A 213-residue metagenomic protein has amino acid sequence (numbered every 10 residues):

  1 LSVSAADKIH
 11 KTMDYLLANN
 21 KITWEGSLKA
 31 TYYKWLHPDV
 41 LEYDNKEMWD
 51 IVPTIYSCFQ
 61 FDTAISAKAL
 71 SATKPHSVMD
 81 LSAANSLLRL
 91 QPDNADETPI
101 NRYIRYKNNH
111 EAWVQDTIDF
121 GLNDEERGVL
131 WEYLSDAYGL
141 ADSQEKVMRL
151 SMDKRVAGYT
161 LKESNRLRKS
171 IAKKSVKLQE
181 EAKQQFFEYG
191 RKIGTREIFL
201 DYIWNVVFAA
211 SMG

Functional and structural regions predicted by a protein language model:
L1-G213: Mg2+-dependent phosphoryl-transfer active-site scaffold
